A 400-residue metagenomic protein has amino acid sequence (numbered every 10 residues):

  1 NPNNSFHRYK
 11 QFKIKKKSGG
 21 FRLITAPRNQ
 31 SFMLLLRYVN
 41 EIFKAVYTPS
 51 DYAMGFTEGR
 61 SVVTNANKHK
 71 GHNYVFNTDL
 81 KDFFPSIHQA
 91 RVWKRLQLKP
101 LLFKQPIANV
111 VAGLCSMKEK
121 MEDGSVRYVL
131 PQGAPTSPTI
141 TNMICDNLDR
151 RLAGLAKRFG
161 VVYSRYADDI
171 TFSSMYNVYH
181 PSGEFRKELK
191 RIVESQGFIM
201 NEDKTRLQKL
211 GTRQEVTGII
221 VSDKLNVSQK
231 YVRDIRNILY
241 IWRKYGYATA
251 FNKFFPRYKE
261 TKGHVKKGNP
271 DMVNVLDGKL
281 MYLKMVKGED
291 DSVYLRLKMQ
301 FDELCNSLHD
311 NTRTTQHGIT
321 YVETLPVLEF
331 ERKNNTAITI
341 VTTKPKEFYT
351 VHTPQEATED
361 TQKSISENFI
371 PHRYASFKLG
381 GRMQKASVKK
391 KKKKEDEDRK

Functional and structural regions predicted by a protein language model:
N1-I14, F21-T78, F83-P85, A90-P106 (+6 more regions): Right-hand nucleic-acid polymerase module
N77-K81, G133, S137, R158-Y176: Catalytic palm active-site di-aspartate
